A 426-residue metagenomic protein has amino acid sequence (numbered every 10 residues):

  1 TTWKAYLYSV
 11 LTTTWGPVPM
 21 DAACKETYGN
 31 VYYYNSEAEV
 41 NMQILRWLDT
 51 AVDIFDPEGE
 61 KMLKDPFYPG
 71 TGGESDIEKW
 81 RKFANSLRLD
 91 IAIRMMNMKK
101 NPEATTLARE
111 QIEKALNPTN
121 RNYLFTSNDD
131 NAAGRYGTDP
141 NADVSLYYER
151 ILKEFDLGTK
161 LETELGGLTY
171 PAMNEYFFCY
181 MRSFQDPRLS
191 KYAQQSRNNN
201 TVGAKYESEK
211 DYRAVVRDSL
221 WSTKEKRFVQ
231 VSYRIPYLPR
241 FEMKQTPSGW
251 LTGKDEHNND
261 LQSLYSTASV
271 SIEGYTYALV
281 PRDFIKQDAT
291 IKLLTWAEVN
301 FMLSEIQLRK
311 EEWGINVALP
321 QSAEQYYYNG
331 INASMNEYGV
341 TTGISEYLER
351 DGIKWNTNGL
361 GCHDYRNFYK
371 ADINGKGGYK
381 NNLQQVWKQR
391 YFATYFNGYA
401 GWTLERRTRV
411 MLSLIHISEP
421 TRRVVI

Functional and structural regions predicted by a protein language model:
T1-A333, Y379-N381: Structured, solvent-exposed acidic/aromatic patches
A23, M62, T341, L348 (+1 more regions): Residue-level signal for alpha-helical context at structural boundaries
A193-Q195, G398-R407: Short coil/turn segments at secondary-structure boundaries
R309-G401: C-terminal structural cap/anchor segments
I415-I426: Single conserved hydrophobic/aromatic residue that forms the stacking wall/gate of nucleotide- or nucleobase-binding
